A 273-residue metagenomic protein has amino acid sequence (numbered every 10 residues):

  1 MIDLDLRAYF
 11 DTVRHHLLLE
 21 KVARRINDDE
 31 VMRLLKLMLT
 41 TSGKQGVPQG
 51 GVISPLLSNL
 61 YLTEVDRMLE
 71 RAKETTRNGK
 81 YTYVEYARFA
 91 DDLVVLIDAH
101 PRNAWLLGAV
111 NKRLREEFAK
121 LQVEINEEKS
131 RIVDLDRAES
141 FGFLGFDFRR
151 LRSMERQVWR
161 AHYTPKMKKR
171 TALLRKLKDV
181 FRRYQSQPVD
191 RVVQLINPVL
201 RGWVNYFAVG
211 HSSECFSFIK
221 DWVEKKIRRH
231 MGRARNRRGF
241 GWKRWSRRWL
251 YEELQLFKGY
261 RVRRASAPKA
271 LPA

Functional and structural regions predicted by a protein language model:
M1-L135, S140: Conserved polymerase palm-domain catalytic core
D29, R33, L60-T63, T164-T171 (+2 more regions): Alpha-helix N-cap/helix-start motif at coil-to-helix transitions, marked by capping-box chemistry
T40, S58, L62-D66, N197 (+5 more regions): Amphipathic alpha-helical core segments of compact helical bundles
Q45-Q49, H162, K178-V192, G202-C215 (+1 more regions): Short, solvent-exposed helix-loop connector elements
Y86-F89, E128-A138, I196-V199, F216-E224 (+1 more regions): A glycine-rich phosphate-binding loop feature that marks nucleotide/adenosyl-phosphate handling sites
L121-P188, V199: A conserved non-catalytic segment of reverse transcriptases and RNA-directed RNA polymerases corresponding to the late
W222-K226, M231-A273: Extended C-terminal regions of large enzymes
